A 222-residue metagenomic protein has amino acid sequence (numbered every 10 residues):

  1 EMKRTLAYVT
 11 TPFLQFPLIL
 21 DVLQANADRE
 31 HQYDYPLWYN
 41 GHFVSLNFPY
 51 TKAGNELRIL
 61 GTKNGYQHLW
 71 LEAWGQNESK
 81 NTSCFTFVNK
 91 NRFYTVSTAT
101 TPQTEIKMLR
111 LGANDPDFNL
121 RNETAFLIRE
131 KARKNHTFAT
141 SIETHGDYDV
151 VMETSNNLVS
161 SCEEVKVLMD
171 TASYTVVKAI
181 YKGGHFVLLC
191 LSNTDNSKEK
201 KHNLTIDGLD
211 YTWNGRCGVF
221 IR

Functional and structural regions predicted by a protein language model:
E1-E56, A132-H136, T144-D147: Catalytic and substrate-binding regions of extracellular carbohydrate-active enzymes, especially polysaccharide lyases
M2-T5, P36-W38, T95-T100, R110 (+3 more regions): Short amphipathic beta-strand/extended segments with alternating polar/hydrophobic composition
P17, S79, N122, T171-S173: Residues that act as N-cap/strand-start positions at coil-to-secondary-structure junctions
V22-R29, V88-R92, T100-T101, K178-H185: Secondary-structure transition/turn motif
L37-Y39, R92-A113, H136-Y148: Short, hydrophobic/aromatic-enriched beta-strand segments in well-ordered soluble domains
W38-T100: Polysaccharide-binding surfaces and accessory modules of carbohydrate-active proteins
F48, A125-R222: Non-catalytic terminal regions with compositionally biased, polar/charged low complexity
R110-A113, F118-L120, A125-I128: Long, low-complexity C-terminal extensions of enzymes
